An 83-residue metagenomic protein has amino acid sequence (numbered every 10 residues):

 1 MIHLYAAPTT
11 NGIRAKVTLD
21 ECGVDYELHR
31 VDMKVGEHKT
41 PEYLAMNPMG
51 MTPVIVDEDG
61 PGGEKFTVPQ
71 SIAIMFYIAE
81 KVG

Functional and structural regions predicted by a protein language model:
M1-G83: GST-like domain detector, emphasizing the conserved glutathione-binding G-site in the N-terminal thioredoxin-like
